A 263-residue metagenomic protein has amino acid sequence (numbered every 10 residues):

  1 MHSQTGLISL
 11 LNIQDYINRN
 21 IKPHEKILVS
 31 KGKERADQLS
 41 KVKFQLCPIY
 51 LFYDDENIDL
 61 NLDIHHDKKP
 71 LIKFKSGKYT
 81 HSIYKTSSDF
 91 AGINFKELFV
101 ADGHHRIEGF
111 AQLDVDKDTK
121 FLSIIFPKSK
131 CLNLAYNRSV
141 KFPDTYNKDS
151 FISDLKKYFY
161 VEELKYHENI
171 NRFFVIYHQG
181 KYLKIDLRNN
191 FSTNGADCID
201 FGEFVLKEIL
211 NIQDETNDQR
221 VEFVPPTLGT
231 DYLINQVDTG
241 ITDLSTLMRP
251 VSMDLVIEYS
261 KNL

Functional and structural regions predicted by a protein language model:
M1-L263: Surface-exposed, charge/polar-rich loops and edge strands
